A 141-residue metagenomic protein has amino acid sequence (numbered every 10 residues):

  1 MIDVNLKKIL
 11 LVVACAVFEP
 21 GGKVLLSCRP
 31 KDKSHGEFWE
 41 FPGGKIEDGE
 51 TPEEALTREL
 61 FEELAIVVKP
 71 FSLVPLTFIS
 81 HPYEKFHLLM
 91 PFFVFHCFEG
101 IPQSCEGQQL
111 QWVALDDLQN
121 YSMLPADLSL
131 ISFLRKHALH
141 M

Functional and structural regions predicted by a protein language model:
I2-K7, R135-M141: Generic C-terminal helix-cap and adjacent flexible tail
I2-V24, K45, F78: Conserved N-terminal beta-strand and adjoining loop/helix that marks the start of the Nudix/MutT-like hydrolase domain
L10, E19, T77-I101, Q111: Active-site-adjacent beta-strand/loop module that shapes the phosphate/pyrophosphate-binding cleft
K23-E62: Conserved Nudix-box catalytic region and its N-terminal flanking loop in Nudix hydrolases and closely related
V67-T77: A short coil-to-beta-strand element that immediately follows conserved catalytic motifs
V94, Q103-L134: NUDIX/MutT-family hydrolases
